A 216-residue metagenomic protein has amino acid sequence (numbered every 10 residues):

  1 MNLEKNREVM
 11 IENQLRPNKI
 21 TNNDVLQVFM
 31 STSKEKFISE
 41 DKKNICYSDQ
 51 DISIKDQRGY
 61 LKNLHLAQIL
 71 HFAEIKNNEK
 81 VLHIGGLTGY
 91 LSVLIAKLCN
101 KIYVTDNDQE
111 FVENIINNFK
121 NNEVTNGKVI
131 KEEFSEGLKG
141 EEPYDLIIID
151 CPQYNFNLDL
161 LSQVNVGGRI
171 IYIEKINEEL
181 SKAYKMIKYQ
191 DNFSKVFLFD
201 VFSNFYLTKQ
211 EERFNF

Functional and structural regions predicted by a protein language model:
M1-L94, L98, E110-T125, Y189-Q210: Class I SAM-dependent transferase core
E74-S194: Conserved nucleotide-cofactor-binding alpha/beta core module
